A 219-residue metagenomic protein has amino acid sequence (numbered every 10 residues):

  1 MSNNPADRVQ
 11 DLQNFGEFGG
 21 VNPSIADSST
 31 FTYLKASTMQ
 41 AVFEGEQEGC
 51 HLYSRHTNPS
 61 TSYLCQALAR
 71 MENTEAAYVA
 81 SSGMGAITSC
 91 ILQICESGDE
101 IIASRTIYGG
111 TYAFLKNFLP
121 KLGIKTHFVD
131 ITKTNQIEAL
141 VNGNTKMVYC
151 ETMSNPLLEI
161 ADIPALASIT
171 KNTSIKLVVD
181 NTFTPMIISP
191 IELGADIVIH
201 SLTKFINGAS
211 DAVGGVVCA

Functional and structural regions predicted by a protein language model:
M1-N58, Q66: N-terminal "arm"/small-domain region of PLP-dependent enzymes with the aminotransferase-like
S2, G19, G45, M71 (+2 more regions): A generic structural signal for short, solvent-exposed coil/turn residues that cap or connect secondary-structure
N3, G20, T57-T61, Y108 (+3 more regions): Generic structural signal for well-ordered, non-membrane alpha-helical segments in soluble metabolic enzymes
N3-D7, Q66-R70, G194-H200: Short, hydrophobic/aliphatic alpha-helical segments
V9-N14, A76-A219: Conserved PLP-enzyme active-site core in the AAT-like
N22-I25, F31-A36, C50, N58-T61 (+7 more regions): A broad "ordered helical/assembly scaffold" signature
K35-G85, G110-N117: Conserved N-terminal alpha-helix of the aminotransferase class I/II PLP-enzyme fold
